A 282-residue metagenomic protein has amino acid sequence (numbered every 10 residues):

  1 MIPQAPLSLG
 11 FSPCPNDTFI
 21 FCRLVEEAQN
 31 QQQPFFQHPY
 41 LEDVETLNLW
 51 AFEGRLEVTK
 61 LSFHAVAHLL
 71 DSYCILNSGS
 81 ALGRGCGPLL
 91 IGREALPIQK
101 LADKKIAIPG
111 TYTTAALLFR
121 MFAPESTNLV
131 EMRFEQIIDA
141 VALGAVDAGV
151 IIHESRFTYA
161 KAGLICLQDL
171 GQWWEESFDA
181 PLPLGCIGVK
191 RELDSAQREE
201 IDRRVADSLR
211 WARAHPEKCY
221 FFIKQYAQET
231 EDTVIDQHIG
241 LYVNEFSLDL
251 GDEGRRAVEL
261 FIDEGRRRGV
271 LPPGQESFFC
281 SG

Functional and structural regions predicted by a protein language model:
I2-E27, L41, P88-D147, H153-E154 (+1 more regions): Bilobed "Venus flytrap"/periplasmic-binding protein-like clamshell domains and structurally analogous long
S8, S72-S80, K105: A structural signal for short loop-to-beta-strand junctions that line the ligand-binding cleft of periplasmic/secreted
D43-E45, A51-A67, R133-F134, I151-R156: Beta->alpha turn/N-cap motifs
A51-F52, V141-A142, G265: Hydrophobic residues within well-ordered alpha-helices
I75-I98, W174-E192: Hydrophobic/proline-rich hinge and linker segments of small-molecule sensing/allosteric domains, predominantly
F134-Q225: Pocket-lining segment of extracytoplasmic ligand-binding domains
D194-E264: Secondary-structure end/capping motifs
E264-G282: Conserved C-terminal helix/tail region of periplasmic/extracytoplasmic solute-binding proteins
